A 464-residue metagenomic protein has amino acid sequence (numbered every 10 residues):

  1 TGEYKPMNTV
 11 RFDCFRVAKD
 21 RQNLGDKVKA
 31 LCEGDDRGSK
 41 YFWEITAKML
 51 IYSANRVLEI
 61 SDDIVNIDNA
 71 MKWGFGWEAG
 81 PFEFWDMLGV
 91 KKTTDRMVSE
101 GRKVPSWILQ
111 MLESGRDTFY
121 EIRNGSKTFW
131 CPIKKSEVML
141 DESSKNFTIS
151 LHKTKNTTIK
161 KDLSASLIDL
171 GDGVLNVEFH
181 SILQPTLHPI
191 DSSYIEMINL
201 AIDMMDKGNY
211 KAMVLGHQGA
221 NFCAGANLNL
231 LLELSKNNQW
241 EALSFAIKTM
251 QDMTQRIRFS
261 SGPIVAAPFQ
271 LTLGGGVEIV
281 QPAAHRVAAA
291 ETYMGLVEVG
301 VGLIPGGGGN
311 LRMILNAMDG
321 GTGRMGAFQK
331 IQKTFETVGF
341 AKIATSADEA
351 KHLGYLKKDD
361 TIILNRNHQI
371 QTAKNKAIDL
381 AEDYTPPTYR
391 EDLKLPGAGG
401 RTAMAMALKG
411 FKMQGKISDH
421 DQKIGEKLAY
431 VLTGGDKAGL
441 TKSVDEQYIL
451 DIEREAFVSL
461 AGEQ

Functional and structural regions predicted by a protein language model:
T1-A220, N229-T249, Q255-G262, F269-T272 (+4 more regions): N-terminal glycine-rich phosphate-binding loop for ADP-containing cofactors
A224-A226: Extended, composition-driven regions rather than compact fold-specific motifs
